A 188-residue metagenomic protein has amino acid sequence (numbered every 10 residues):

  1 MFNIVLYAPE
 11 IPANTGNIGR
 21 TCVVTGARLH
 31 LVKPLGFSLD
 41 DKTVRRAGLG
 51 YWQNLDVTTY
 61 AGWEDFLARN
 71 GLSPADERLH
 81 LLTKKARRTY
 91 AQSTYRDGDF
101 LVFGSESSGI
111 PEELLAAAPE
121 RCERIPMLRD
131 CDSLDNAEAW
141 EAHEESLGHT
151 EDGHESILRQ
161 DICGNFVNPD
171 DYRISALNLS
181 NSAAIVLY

Functional and structural regions predicted by a protein language model:
M1-Y188: Post-transcriptional modification and biogenesis factors for structured RNAs of the translation apparatus
